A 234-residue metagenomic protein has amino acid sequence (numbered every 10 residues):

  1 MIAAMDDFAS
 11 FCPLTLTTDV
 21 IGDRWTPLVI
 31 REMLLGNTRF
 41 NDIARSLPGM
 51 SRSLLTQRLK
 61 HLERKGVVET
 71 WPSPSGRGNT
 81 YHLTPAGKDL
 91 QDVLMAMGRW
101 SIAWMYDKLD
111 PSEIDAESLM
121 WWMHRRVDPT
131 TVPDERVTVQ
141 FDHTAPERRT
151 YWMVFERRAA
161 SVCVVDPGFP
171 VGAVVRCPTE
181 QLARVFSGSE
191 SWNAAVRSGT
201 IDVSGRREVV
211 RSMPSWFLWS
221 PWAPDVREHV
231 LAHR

Functional and structural regions predicted by a protein language model:
M1-D6: Short, intrinsically disordered or compositionally biased N-terminal tails of bacterial proteins
D7-F8, L16-V20, L59, G78: Basic, helix-initiating cap at the start of DNA-binding domains
D7-S10, S112: Alpha-helix initiation/capping motif
A9-C12, C177: Alpha-helix N-cap/N′ positions at the starts of helices
C12-S53: N-terminal helix-turn-helix DNA-binding core of bacterial DNA-binding proteins
N41-D42, M50-R234: Feature captures hydrophobic
